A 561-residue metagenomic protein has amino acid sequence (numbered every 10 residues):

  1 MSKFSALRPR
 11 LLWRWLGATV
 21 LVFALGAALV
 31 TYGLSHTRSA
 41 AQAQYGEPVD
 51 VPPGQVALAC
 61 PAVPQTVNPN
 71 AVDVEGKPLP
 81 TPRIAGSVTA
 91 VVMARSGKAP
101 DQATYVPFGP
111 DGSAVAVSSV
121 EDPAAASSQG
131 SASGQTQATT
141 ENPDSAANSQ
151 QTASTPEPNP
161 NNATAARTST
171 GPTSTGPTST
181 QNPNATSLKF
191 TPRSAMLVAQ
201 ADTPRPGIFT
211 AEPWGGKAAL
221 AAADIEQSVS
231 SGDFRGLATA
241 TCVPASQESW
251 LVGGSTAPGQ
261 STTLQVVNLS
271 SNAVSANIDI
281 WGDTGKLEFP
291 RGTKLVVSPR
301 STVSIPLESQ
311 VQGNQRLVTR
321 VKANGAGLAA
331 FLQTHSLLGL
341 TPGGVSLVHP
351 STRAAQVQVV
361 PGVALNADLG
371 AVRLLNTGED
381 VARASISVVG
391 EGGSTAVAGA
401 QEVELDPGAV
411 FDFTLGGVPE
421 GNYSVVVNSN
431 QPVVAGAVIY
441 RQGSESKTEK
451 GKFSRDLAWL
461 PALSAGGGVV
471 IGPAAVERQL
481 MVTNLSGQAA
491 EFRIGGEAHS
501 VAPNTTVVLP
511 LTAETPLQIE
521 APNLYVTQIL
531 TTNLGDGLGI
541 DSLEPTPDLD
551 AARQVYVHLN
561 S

Functional and structural regions predicted by a protein language model:
M1-L11: Terminal targeting segments of Actinobacterial cell-envelope proteins
W13-V22, G26-P100, V106-D111, E121-D122 (+5 more regions): Conserved functional hotspot residues at active sites or interaction interfaces
G76-G134, A138, N142-D144, A153 (+3 more regions): Post-signal peptide N-terminal segment of secreted/secretory-pathway proteins
D101-T104, S113-A116, A221, T262 (+9 more regions): Short beta-strand/loop motifs in extracellular/secreted proteins, especially within beta-sandwich accessory domains
A126, T180-L338, V359-V360: Long, acidic/polar, low-complexity amphipathic helices and coiled-coil-like
A185-R205, K286-V318, S394-N422, G496-P516 (+1 more regions): Intrinsically disordered, low-complexity Pro/Gly/Ser/Thr-rich segments with frequent PxxP/GP/PP motifs and embedded
V266-L287, A323-N324, R373-T395, N428-S429 (+2 more regions): Short acidic, flexible loop segments centered on an aromatic residue
I305-Q442: Extracytoplasmic/luminal low-complexity segments enriched in Pro/Gly and acidic/polar residues that act as flexible
